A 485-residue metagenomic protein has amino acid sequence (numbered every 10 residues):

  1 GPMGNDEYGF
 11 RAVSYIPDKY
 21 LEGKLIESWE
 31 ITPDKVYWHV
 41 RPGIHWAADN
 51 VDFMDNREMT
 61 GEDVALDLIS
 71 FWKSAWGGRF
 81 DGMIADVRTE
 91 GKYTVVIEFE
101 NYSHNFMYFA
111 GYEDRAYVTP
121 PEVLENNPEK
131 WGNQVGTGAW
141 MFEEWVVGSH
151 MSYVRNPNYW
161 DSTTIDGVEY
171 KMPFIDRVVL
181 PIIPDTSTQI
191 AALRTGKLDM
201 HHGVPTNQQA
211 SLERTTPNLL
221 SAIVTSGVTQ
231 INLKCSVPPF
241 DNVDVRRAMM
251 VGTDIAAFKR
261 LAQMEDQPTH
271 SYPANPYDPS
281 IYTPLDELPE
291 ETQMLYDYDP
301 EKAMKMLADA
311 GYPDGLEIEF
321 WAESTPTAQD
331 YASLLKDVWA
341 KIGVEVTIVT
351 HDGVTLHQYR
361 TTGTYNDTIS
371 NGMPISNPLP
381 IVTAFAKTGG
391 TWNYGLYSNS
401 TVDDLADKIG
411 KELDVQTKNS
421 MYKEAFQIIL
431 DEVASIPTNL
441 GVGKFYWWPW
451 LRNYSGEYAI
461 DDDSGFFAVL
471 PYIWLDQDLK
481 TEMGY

Functional and structural regions predicted by a protein language model:
G1, D6-S14, N50-M54, N105-A116 (+2 more regions): A structural "hinge/loop" feature
G1-T32, V135: N-terminal lobe/hinge region of extracytoplasmic solute-binding protein
Y20, A47, M54, E98-Y117 (+5 more regions): Aromatic-rich, solvent-exposed beta-strand/loop patch
Y20, L25-W76, V96, A192 (+1 more regions): Aromatic- and charge-enriched surface segment that lines or borders ligand/interaction sites
E30, K35-P42, E58, W76-V123 (+2 more regions): Surface-exposed binding/hinge segments that line and control ligand-binding clefts or catalytic entry sites
N56, T60-L66, K92, V96 (+8 more regions): Alpha-helical secondary-structure segments
V87-T89, E143-V154, V179-V237, A248 (+3 more regions): Extracellular/periplasmic solute-recognition and catalytic clefts
V146-M151, R155, S221-T225, T229 (+4 more regions): Detector for C-terminal structural segments
